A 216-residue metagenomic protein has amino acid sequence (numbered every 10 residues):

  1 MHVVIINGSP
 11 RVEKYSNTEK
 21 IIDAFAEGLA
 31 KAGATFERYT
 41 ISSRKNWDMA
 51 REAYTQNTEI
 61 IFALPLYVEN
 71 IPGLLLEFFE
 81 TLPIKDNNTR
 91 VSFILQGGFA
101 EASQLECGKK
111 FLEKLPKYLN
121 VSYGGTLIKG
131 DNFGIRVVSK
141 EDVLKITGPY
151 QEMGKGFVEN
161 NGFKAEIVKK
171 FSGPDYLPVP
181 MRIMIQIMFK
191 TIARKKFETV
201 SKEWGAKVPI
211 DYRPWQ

Functional and structural regions predicted by a protein language model:
M1-K85, G162-Q216: N-terminal beta1-alpha1-beta2 submodule of the flavodoxin-like/Rossmannoid cofactor-binding fold
R38-R44, L74-E77, S92-E101, G125-F133 (+1 more regions): Low-complexity, flexible helical/coil segments
I84, Y118-V121, E159: Alpha-helix capping at helix-to-loop junctions
N87-T89: A glycine-biased structural micro-motif
V91-K145: Short, glycine-/small-residue-rich phosphate/pyrophosphate-handling segment
Q96-K109, G125, E152-K164, Q186-G205: Short flexible/disordered coil segments
T126-F189: A conserved mid-domain beta-alpha-beta active-site/ligand-binding segment of alpha/beta enzyme cores
